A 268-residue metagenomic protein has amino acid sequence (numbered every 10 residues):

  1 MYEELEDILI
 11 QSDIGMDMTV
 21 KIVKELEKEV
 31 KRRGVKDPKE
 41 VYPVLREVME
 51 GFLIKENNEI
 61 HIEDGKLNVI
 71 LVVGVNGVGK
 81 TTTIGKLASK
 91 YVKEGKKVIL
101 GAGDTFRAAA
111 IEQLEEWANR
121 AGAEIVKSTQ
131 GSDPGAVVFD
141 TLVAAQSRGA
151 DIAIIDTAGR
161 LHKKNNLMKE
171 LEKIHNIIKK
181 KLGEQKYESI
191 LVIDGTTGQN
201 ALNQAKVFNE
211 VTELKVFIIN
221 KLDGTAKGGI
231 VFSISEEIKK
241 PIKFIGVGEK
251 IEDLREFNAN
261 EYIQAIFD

Functional and structural regions predicted by a protein language model:
M1-G103, A110-G131, A136-Q146, A150-I155: Primarily NTPase-proximal linker/entry elements flanking Walker-type ATP/GTP-binding cores
M16-M18, R107, D223, I251: Short hydrophobic/aromatic residue motifs in ordered secondary structure
D104-T105, G195: Residue-level signal for short, function-critical loop segments
Q113, D133-R148, K163-D268: Conserved catalytic-core segment of NTP-binding enzymes
A158-R160: Short glycine-rich anion-binding loops that position phosphate/pyrophosphate groups of nucleotides and phosphorylated
